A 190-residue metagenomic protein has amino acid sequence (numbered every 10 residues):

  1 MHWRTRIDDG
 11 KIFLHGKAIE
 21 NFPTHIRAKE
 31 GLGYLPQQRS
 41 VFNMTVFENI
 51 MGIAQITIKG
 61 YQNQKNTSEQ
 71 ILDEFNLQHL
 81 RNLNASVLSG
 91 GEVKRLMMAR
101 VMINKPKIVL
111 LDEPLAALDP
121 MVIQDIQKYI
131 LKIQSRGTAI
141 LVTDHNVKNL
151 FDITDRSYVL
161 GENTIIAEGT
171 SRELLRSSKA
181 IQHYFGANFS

Functional and structural regions predicted by a protein language model:
G10-I19, E30: Conserved ABC transporter NBD signature motif
F22, V46-Q64, E74, A187-N188: ABC-type ATPase nucleotide-binding domains, specifically the catalytic core motifs of the NBD
Q62-L80, L131, K179: Conserved ABC ATPase "signature" region
N84-L88, E92: Conserved ABC ATPase signature
K105: Conserved catalytic motifs of ABC-family nucleotide-binding domains
V109-E113: Catalytic Walker B motif of ABC-type/P-loop ATPase nucleotide-binding domains
